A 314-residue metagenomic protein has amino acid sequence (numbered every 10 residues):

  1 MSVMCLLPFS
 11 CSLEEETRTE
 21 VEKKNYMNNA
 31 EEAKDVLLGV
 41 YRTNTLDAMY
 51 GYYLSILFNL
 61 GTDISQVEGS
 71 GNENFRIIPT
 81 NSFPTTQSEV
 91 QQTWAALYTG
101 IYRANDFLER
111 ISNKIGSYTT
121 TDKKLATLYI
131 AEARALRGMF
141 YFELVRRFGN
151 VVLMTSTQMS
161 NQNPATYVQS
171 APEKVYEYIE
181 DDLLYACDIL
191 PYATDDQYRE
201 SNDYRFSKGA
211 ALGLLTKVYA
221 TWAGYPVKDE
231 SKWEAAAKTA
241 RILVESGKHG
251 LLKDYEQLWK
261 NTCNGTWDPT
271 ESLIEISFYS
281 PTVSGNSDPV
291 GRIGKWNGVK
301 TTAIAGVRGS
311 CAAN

Functional and structural regions predicted by a protein language model:
M1-P8: Bacterial N-terminal signal peptides
P8-S10, Y141: Bacterial Sec-type N-terminal signal peptides, specifically the leucine/valine-rich hydrophobic h-region
C11-G61, S82, W259: Membrane-proximal, proline-rich intrinsically disordered regions
A30-E31, L37, P79, P84 (+4 more regions): Elongated scaffold/linker segments in the mid-to-C-terminal portions of large proteins
K34-L38, R42-L46, S70-F148, P164-E177 (+1 more regions): Conserved, well-structured interaction surfaces
V145-R147, V152, T194, T221-K228: Short coil/turn linking the two alpha-helices of tandem helical-hairpin repeats
